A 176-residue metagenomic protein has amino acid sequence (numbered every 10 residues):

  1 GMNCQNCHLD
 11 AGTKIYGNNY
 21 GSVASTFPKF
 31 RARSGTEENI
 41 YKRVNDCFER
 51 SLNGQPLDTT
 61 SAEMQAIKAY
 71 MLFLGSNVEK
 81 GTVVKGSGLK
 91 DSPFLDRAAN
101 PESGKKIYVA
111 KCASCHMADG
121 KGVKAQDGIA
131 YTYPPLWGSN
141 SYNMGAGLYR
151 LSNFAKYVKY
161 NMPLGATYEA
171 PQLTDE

Functional and structural regions predicted by a protein language model:
G1, S76-Y108, G122-K124, A166: Electrostatic cytochrome c docking/interface patches
M2-G12, I67, G104-G120, E176: The canonical Cys-X-X-Cys-His
N3-N6, N39, R43, A62 (+5 more regions): Extracytoplasmic/secreted proteins, especially bacterial periplasmic and envelope-associated proteins
H8-A11, C47-Q55, M71-V78, K111 (+3 more regions): Sec/Tat-exported extracytoplasmic proteins
K14-G17, G21-L57, I67, Y131-E176: Extracytoplasmic electron-transfer domains, predominantly the class I c-type cytochrome c fold
T60-G81: Aromatic- and glycine-enriched pocket-lining scaffold segments that form the walls of small-molecule binding clefts
T82-G86, A118-P134, P171: Short acidic alpha-helical/loop segments enriched in Asp/Glu that coordinate divalent cations
K106-A113, M117-A125, S141-G145, Y160-P163 (+1 more regions): Short helix-capping and hinge/turn segments at secondary-structure transitions, especially at repeat and domain
